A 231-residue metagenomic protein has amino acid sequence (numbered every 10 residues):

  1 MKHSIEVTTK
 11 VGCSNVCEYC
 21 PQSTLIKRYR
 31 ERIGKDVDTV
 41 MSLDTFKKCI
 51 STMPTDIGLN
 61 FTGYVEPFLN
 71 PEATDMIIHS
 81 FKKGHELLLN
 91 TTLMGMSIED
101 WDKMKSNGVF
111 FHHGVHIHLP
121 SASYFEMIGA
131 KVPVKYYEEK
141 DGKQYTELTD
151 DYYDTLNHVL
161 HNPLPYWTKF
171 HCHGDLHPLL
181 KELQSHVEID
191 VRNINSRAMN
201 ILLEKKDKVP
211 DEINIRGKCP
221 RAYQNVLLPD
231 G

Functional and structural regions predicted by a protein language model:
M1-G108: Conserved alpha-helical substructure of the radical SAM core
H3-V7, I57-F61, L87-L89, H113-I117 (+3 more regions): Hydrophobic faces of well-ordered beta-strands that scaffold small-molecule active sites in alpha/beta enzyme cores
S4-E6, E188, N193-G231: Accessory C-terminal segments flanking Radical SAM cores
Y19, S23-I26, P178, L183-H186 (+1 more regions): Secreted/processed peptides and extracellular or luminal domains of membrane proteins
I50, D100-F125, L183-R197: Structural recognition of alpha->loop->beta junctions
V65, L93-G95, L119-S121, C172-G174 (+1 more regions): Active-site-proximal loop/turn and secondary-structure-junction residues that shape catalytic pockets, frequently
E72-H85, L179-I201: Short, electropositive alpha-helical surface patch
L87, P120-S185, I189-V191: Conserved strand-turn element in the central/C-terminal portion of the radical SAM core barrel that lines
